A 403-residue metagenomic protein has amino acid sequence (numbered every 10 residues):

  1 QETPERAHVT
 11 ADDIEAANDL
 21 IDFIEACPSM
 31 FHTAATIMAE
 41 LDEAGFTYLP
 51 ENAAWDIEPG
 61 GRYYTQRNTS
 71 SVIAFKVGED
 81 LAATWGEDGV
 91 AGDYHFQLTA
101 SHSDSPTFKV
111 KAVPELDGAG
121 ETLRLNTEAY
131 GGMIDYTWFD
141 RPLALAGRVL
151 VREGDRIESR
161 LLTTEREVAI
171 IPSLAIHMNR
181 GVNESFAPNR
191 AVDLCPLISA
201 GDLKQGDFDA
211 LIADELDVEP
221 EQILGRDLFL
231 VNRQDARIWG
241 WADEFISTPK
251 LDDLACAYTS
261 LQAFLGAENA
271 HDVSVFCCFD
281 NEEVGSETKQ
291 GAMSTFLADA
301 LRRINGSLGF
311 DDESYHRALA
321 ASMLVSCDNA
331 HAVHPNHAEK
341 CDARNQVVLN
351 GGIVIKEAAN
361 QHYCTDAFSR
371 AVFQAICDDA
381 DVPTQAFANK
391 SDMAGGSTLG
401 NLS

Functional and structural regions predicted by a protein language model:
Q1-S403: N-terminal hydrophobic/helix-forming segments and targeting peptides
